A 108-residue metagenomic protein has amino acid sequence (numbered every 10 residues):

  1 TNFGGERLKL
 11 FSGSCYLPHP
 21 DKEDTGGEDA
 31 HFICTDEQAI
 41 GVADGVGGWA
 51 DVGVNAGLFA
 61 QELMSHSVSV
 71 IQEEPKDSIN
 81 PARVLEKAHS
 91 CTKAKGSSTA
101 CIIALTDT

Functional and structural regions predicted by a protein language model:
T1-T108: PP2C/PPM-type serine/threonine phosphatase catalytic domain
